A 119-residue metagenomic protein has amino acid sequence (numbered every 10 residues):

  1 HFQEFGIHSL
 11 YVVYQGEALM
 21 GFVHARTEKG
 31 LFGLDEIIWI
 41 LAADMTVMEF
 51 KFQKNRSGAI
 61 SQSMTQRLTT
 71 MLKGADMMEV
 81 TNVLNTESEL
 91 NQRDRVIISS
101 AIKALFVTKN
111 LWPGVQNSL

Functional and structural regions predicted by a protein language model:
H1-E36, A42-L119: Intrinsically disordered terminal and processing segments
